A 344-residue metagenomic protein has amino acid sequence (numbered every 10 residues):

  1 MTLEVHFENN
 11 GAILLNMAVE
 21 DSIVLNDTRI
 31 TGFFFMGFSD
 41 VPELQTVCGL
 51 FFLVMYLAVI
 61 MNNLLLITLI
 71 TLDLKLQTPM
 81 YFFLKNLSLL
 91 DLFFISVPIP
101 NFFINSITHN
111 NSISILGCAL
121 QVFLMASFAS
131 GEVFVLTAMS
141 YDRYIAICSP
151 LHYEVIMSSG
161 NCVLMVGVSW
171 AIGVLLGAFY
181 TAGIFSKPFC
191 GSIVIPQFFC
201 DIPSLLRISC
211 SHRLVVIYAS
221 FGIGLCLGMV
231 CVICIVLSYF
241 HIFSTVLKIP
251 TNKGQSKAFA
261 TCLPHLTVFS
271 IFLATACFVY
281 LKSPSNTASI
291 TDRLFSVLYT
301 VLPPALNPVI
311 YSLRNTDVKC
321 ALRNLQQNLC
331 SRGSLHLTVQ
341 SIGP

Functional and structural regions predicted by a protein language model:
M1-P344: Transmembrane helical core of 7TM receptor-like proteins
